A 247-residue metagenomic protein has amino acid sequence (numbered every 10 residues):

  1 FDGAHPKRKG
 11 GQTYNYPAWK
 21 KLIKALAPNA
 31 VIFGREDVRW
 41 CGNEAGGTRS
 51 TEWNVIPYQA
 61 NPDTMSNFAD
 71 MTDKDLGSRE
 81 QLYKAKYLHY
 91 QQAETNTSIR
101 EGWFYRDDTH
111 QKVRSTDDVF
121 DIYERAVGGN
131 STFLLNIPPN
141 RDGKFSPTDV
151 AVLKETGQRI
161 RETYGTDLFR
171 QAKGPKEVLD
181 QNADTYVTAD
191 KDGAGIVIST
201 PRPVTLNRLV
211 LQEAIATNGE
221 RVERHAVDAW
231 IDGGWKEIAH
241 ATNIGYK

Functional and structural regions predicted by a protein language model:
F1-D192, I196-E220, H225, A229-Y246: Mature catalytic domains of secreted/periplasmic carbohydrate-active enzymes
